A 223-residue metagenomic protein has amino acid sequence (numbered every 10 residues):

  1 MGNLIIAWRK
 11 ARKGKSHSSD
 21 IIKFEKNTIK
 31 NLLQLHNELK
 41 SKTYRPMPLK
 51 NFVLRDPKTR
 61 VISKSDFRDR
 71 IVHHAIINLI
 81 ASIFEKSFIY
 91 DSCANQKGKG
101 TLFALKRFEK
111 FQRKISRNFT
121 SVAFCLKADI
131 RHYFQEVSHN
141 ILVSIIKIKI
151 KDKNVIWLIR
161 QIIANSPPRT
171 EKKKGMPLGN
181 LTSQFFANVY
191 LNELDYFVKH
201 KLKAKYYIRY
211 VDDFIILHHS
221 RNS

Functional and structural regions predicted by a protein language model:
M1-L33: Non-catalytic, polymerase-adjacent accessory regions of viral genome-replication enzymes
G2-I5, I29, L33, S65 (+7 more regions): Non-catalytic, well-ordered alpha-helical scaffold segments
N3-L4, L35-K58, I71, N78 (+2 more regions): Reverse-transcriptase-like RNA-dependent polymerase core
K13, H17, K30, Q34-R45 (+1 more regions): Short helix-loop boundary/capping segments at the starts of domains
G14-I22, M47-H74, S87-G100, N165-N188: Short, conserved non-catalytic motifs in the polymerase core
K26, F67, H218: Conserved residues at beta->alpha junctions
N31, E38, K110-V211, I215-S223: Conserved polymerase palm-domain catalytic core
L79-Q135: Active-site-proximal segment of RNA-dependent polymerases
